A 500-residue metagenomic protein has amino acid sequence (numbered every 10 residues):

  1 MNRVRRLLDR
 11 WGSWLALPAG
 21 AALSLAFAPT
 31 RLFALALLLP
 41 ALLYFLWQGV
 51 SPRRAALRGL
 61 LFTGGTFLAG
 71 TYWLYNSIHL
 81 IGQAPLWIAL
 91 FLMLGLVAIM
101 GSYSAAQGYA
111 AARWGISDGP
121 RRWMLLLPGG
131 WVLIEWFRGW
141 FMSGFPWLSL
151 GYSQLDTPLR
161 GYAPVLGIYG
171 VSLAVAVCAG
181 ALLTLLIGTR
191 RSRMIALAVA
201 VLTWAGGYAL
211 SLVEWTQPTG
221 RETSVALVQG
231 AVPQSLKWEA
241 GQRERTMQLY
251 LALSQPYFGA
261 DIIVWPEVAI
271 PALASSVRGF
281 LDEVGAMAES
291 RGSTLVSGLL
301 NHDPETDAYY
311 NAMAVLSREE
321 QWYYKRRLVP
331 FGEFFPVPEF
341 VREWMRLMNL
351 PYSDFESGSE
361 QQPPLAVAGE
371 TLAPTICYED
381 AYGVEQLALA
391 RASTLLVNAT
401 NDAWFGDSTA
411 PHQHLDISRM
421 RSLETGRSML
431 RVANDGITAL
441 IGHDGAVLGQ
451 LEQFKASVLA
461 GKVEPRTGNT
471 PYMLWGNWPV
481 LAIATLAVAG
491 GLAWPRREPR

Functional and structural regions predicted by a protein language model:
N2-E214, Q255, D407, S418-R421 (+3 more regions): Membrane-embedded alpha-helical bundles of multi-pass enzymes that act on lipidic or dolichyl-linked glycan substrates
V213-P479: Soluble catalytic domains of enzymes that build or remodel membrane lipids, polysaccharides, and related
